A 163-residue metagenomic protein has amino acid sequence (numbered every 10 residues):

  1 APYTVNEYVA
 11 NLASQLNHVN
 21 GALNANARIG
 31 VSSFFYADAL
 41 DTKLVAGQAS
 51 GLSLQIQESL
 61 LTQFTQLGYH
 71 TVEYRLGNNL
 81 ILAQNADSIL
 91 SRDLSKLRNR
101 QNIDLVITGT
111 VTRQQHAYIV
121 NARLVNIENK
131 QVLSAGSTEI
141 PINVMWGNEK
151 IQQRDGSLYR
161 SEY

Functional and structural regions predicted by a protein language model:
A1-A27, L97, A117, R123-Y163: C-terminal/domain-edge helix-coil "capping" segments
A1-N11, F35-L44, F64, Q101 (+1 more regions): Charged, low-complexity, helix/coiled-coil-prone segments
P2-E7, G47-E58, S88: Soluble non-cytosolic domains of exported or imported proteins
L12-L23, D38, L60, F64 (+1 more regions): Sec/Tat-exported extracytoplasmic proteins
G21-Q55: Early exported N-terminus immediately downstream of N-terminal targeting peptides
R28-S33, Q63, V72, T108-T110 (+2 more regions): Soluble periplasmic/extracytoplasmic beta-strand elements of cell-envelope proteins
Y36-A39, G77-I81, T112-H116, E139-P141: Solvent-exposed loop/turn segments at secondary-structure junctions within structured extracellular/periplasmic domains
S53, E58, L67-V106, Y118: Short, solvent-exposed, polar/charged sequence segments at loop or secondary-structure edges
